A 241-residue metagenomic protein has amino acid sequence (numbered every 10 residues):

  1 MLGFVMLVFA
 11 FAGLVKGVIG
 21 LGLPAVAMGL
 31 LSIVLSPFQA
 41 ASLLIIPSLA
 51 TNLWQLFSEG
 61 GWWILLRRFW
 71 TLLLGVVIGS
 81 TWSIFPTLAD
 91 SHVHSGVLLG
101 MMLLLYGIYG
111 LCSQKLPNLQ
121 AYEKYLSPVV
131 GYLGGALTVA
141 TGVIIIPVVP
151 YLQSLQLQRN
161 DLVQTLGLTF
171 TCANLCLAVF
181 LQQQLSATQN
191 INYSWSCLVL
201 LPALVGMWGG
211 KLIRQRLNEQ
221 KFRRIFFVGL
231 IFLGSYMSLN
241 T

Functional and structural regions predicted by a protein language model:
M1-L2, L31-L49, V93-L103, Y132-G142 (+1 more regions): Structural signature of hydrophobic alpha-helical transmembrane segments
M1-V34, L116-L166, A173: Selected transmembrane alpha-helices and immediately adjacent juxtamembrane segments of polytopic inner-membrane
L7, F11, I46-L53, W70 (+9 more regions): Hydrophobic residues within alpha-helical transmembrane segments of multi-pass solute transporters/permease subunits
I33-P37, E59-L65, Q153-D161, L185-Q189: Juxtamembrane helix-boundary/capping and inter-helix hinge elements in multi-pass membrane proteins
A40, T81-T87, A136-V143, L177-F180 (+1 more regions): Hydrophobic alpha-helical transmembrane segments in multi-pass integral membrane proteins
L43-H92, L175-E219: Selective hydrophobic functional segments
N52-W63, L98-E123, W208-L212, G234-T241: Transmembrane helix exit motif
L65-G75, G96-G100, A121-G131, D161-L168 (+1 more regions): Cytoplasmic-side transmembrane-helix entry/capping segments in multi-pass membrane proteins
